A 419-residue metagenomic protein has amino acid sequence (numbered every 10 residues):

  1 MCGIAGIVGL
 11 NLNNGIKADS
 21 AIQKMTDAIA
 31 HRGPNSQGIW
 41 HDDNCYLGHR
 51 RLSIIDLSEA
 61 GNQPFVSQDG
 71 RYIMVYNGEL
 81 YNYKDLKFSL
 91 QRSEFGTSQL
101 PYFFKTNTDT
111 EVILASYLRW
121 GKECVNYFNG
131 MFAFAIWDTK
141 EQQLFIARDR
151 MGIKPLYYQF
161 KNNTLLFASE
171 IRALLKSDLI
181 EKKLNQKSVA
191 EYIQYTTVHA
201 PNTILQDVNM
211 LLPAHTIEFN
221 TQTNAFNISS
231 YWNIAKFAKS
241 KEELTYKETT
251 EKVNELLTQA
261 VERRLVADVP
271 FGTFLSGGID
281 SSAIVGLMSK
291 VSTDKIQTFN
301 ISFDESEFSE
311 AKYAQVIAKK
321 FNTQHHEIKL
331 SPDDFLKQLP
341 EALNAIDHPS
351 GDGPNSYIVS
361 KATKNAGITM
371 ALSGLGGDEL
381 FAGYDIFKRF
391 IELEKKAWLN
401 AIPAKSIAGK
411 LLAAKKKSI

Functional and structural regions predicted by a protein language model:
M1-D347, S360: Cysteine-centered catalytic environments shared across enzyme families
V8, H49, F95, K161 (+1 more regions): Glycine-rich active-site loop/lid subdomains used to bind and stabilize high-energy intermediates
